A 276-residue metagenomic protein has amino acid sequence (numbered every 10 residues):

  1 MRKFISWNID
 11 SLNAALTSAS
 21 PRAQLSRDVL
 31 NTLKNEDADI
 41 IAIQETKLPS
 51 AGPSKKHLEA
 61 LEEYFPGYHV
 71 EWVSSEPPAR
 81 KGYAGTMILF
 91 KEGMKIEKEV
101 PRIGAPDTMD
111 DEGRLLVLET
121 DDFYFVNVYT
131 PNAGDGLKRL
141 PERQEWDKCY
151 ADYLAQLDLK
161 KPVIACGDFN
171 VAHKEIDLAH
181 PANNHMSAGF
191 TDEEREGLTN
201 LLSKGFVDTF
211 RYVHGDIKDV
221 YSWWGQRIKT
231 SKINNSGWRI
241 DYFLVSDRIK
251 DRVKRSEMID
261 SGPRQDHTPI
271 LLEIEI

Functional and structural regions predicted by a protein language model:
M1-E62, W72, P78-T86: N-terminal, active-site-proximal structural segment of metallo-dependent hydrolase catalytic domains
R2-A15, E119-G134, C166: Active-site-proximal beta-strand elements of phosphoester/diester hydrolases
W7-N8, T32-P53, F125, Y153-E175 (+4 more regions): Active-site beta-strand/loop signature of hydrolases that rely on acidic residues for catalysis
L16, R102-T108, T130-D147, A182-S187: Surface-exposed cleft-lining segments at the edges of enzyme active sites
K47-A133: Structured beta-strand-rich core segments of catalytic domains in phosphoester-bond hydrolases
E62-E63, K148-S236, I240: Metal-dependent phosphoesterases centered on the DNase I-like endonuclease/exonuclease/phosphatase
R80-E99, I228-D251: Conserved beta strand-loop-helix elements of the APE1-like EEP
K91-E92, L118-D121, S246-D247, Q265 (+1 more regions): Active-site beta-strand termini and strand-to-loop segments that position acidic
